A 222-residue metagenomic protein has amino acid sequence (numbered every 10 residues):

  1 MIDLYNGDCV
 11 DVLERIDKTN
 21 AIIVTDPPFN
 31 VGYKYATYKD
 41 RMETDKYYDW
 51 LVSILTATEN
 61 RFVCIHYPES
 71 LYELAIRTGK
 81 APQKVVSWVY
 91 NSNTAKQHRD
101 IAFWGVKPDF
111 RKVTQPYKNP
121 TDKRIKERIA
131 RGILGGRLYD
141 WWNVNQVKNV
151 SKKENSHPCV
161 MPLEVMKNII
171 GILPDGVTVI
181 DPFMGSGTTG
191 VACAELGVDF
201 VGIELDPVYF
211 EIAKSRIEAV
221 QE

Functional and structural regions predicted by a protein language model:
M1-I203, V208-F210: Core catalytic lobe of class I
A213-K214: Conserved SAM-binding loop
I217-E222: Class I S-adenosyl-L-methionine-dependent methyltransferase module
